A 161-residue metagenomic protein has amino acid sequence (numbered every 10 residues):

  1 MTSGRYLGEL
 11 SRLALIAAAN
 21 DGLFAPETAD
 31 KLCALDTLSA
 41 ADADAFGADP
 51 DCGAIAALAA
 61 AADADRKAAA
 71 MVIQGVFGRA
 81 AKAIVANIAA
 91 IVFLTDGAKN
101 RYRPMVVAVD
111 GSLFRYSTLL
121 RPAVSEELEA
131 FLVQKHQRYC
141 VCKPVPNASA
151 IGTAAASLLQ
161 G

Functional and structural regions predicted by a protein language model:
M1-G161: ATP-binding/phosphotransfer module of carbohydrate and carboxylate kinases, centering on a glycine-rich
